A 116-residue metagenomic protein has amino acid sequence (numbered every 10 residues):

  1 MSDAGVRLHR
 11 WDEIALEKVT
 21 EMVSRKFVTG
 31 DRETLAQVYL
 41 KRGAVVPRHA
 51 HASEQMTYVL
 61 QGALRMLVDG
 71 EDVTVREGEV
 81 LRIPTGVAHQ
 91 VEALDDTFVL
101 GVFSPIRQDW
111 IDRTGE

Functional and structural regions predicted by a protein language model:
M1-R32, A36, G115-E116: A short, N-terminal "cap"/entry segment at the start of jelly-roll beta-barrel domains of the cupin/DSBH fold
E21, A36-A50: Conserved short histidine dyad/triad with adjacent acidic residue
T34, M56, A63-R65, D72 (+2 more regions): Structural motif
Y39-K41, H51-M66: Short, conserved beta-strand element in jelly-roll/cupin
L60-Q61, R76-E77, D95: A cytosolic small-molecule/anion-sensing beta-strand core signal
G70-T85: Short acidic-glycine-tyrosine-enriched beta hairpin
T85-D109: Ligand-binding loop in jelly-roll beta-barrel domains
